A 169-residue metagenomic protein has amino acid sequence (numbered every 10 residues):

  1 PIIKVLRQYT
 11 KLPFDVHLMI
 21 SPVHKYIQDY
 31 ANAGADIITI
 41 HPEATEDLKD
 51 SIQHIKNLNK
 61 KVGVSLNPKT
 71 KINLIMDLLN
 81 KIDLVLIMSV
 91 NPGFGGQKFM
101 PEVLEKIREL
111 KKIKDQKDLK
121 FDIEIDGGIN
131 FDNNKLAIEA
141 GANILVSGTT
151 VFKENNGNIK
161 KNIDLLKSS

Functional and structural regions predicted by a protein language model:
P1-K4, F99-K106, K161-N162: Charged helix-capping and loop-helix junction motifs
P1-S21, D29, V90: An active-site metal/cofactor-coordinating segment within enzyme catalytic domains
K4, M76, R108, K135 (+1 more regions): Active-site phosphate/pyrophosphate- and oxyanion-stabilizing loops and adjacent acidic/basic residues in soluble
Y9, P13, K25-Y26, A35-D122: Conserved anion-binding
H17, S21, H41, S65 (+2 more regions): Structural motif
H24-N32, T70-I82, G127-L145: Catalytic cores of alpha/beta
I55, I138, F152-S169: C-terminal helical cap(s) of enzyme catalytic domains, especially alpha/beta-barrels
